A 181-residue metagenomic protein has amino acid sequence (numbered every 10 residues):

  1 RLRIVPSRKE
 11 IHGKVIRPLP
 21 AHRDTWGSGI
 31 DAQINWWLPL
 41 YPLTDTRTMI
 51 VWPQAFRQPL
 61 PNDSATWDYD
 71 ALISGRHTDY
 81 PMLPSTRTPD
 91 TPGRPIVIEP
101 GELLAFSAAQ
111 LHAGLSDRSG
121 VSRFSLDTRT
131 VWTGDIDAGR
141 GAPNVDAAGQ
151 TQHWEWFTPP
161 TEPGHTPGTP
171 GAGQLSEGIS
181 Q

Functional and structural regions predicted by a protein language model:
R1-T44, M49: Conserved double-stranded beta-helix
K9, P42-T44, F56-R57, A109-H112 (+1 more regions): Short, solvent-exposed loop/turn segments at secondary-structure junctions
H12, T46-T48, P59-P61, S116 (+1 more regions): Short acidic, gly/pro-rich beta-turn/loop elements at beta-sheet edges and active-site/ligand-binding grooves
D24-T25, P92-R94, H112-L115: Generic recognition of flexible, low-complexity loop/linker segments
D31-W37, T46, G93-P95, L111 (+1 more regions): Extracellular structured ligand-interaction cores
T46-S107: Double-stranded beta-helix
Q110-L111, L115-Q181: Non-heme Fe(II)/2-oxoglutarate
